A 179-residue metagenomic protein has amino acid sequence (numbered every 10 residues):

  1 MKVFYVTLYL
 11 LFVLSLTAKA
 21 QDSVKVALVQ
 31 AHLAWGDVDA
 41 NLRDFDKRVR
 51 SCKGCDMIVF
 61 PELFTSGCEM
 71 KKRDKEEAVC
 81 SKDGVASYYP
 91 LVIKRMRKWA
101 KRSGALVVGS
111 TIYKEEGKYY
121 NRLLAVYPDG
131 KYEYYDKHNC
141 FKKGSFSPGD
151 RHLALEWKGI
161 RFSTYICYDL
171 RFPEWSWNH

Functional and structural regions predicted by a protein language model:
V6-S15: Bacterial N-terminal signal peptides
A18-D22: Boundary at the C-terminal end of the N-terminal hydrophobic targeting segment
A27-G36, K75-G84, G159-R161: Short, basic, glycine/proline-bearing loop/turn elements
V29-A31, P61-L63, S110-I112, H138 (+1 more regions): Active-site-proximal beta-strand/loop segments in catalytic clefts of secreted hydrolases
Q30-R48: N-terminal phosphate-binding loop and adjacent alpha-helix
K47-P128: Cys-nucleophile CN-hydrolase/nitrilase-fold catalytic domain and related Cys-dependent amidase chemistry that acts on
K114-H179: Active-site catalytic loop in hydrolytic enzyme cores
